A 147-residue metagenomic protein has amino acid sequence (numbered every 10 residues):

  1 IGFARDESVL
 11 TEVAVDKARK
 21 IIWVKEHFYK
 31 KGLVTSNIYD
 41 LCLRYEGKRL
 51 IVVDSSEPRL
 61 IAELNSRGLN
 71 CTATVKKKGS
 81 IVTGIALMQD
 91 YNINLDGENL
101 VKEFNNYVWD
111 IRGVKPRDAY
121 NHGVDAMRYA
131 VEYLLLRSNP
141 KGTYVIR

Functional and structural regions predicted by a protein language model:
I1-G2, S56, M127: Anionic group-transfer/hydrolysis microenvironments
I1-V15: Gly/Thr-rich phosphate-binding beta-strand-loop-beta motif of the actin/hexokinase/Hsp70
F3, Y107-W109, Y129: Aromatic side chains
R5, R59, N121: Short, well-structured alpha-helical interface segments that form or flank functional binding sites
E7, I61, E132: Active-site-proximal flexible loops/turns
S8, R49, V124: Residue-level detector of short, conserved catalytic/binding motifs and their immediate flanks
T11-D118, S138, Y144-R147: Mg2+-dependent endonuclease catalytic cores in nucleic-acid-processing enzymes, primarily RNase H-like
R117-S138: Acidic, Mg2+-coordinating catalytic module of metal-dependent nucleases/exonucleases that use a two-metal-ion mechanism
